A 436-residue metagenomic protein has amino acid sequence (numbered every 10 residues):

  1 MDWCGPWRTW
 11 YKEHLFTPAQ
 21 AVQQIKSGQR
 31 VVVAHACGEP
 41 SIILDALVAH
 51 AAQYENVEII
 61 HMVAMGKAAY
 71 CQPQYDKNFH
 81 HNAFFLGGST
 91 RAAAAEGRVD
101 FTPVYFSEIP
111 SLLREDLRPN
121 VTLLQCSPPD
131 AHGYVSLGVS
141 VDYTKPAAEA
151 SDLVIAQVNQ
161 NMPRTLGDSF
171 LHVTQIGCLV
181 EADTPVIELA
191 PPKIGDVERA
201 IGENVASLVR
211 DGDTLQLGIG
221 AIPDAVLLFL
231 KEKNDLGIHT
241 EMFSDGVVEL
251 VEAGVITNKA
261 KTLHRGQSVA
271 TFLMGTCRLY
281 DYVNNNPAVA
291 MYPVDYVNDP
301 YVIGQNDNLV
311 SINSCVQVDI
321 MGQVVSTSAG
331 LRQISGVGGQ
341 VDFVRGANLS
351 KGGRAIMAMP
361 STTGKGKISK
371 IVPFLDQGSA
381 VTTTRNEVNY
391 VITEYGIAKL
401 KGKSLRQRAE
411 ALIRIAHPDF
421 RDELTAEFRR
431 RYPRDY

Functional and structural regions predicted by a protein language model:
M1-Y436: Conserved alpha/beta enzyme-core scaffold
